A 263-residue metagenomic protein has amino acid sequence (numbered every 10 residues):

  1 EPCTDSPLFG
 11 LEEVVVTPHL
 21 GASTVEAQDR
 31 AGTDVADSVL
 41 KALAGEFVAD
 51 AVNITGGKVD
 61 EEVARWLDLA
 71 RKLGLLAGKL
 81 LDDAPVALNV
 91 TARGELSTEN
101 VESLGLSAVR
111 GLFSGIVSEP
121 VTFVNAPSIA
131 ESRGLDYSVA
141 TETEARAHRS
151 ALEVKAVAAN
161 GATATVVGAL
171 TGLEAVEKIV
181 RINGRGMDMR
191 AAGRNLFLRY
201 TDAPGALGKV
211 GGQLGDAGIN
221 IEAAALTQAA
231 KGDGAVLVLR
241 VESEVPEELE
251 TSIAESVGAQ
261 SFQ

Functional and structural regions predicted by a protein language model:
E1-L80: Rossmann-like dinucleotide-binding domain for NAD(H)/NADP(H)
G56-Q263: A conserved regulatory-domain signal marking ACT and ACT-like small-molecule sensing domains and adjacent regulatory
